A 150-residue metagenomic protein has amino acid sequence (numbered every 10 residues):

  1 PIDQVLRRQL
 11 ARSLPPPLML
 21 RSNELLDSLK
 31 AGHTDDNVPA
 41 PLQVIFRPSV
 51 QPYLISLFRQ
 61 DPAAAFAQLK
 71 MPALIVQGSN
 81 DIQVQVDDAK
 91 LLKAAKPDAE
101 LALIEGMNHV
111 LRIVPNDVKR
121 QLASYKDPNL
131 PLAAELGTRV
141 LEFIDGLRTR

Functional and structural regions predicted by a protein language model:
P1-A63: Accessory cap/linker subdomain of secreted extracellular hydrolases
P1-I2, S79-I82, M107-V110: Solvent-exposed loop/turn segments at secondary-structure junctions within structured extracellular/periplasmic domains
V50, S56, A65, M71 (+2 more regions): Catalytic cores of nucleotide-enabled group-transfer and carboxylate-activating enzymes in metabolic and assembly-line
L69, I75-Q77, D81: Short beta-strand/loop motif that positions the catalytic acidic residue of the alpha/beta-hydrolase fold
I82-D88: Conserved alpha/beta-hydrolase "acid-adjacent" motif
E100, M107-R150: Catalytic active-site module of serine/aspartate enzymes centered on a nucleophile-bearing elbow/loop
